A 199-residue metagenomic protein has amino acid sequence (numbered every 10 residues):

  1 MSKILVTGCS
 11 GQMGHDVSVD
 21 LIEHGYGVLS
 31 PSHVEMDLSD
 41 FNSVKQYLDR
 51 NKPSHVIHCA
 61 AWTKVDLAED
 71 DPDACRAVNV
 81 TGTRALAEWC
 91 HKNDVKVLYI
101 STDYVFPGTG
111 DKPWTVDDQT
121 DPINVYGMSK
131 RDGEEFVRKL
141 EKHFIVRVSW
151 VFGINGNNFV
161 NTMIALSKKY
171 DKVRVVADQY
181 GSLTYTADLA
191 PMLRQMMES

Functional and structural regions predicted by a protein language model:
S2-E23: N-terminal Rossmann NAD(P)H-binding glycine-rich loop of SDR-like oxidoreductase domains
T7, P31, V56-A60, V97-T102 (+2 more regions): SDR active-site strand-loop-helix element
I22-Q46: Adenosine-cofactor binding site in Rossmann-like domains, unifying the SAM/SAH pocket of S-adenosylmethionine-dependent
F41-V78: NAD(P)H-binding glycine-rich loop region in Rossmannoid oxidoreductase-like domains and their noncatalytic homologs
W62-V65, D70, D103-N124: Active-site "gating" loop of Rossmann-like NAD(P)-dependent oxidoreductase/epimerase domains
D70-L98: NAD(P)-cofactor binding segment of oxidoreductase domains
S129: Active-site helix of classical SDR
E135-Q195: NAD(P)-dependent short-chain dehydrogenase/reductase
